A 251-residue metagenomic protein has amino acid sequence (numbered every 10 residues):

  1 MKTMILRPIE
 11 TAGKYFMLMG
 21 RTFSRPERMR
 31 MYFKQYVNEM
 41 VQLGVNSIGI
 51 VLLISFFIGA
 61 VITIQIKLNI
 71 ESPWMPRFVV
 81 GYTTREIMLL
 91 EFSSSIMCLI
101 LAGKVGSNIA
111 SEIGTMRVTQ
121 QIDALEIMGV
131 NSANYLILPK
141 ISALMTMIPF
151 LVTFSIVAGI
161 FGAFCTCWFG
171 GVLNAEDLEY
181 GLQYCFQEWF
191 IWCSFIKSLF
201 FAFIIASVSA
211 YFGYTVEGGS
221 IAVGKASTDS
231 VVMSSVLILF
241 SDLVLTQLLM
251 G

Functional and structural regions predicted by a protein language model:
M1-K34, G213, E217: Short, membrane-interfacial amphipathic segments enriched in basic
E27-L53: Membrane-interface helix starts
L43-I96, I100: Active-site cofactor/substrate anionic-group-binding motifs, chiefly glycine- and Lys/Arg-rich phosphate-binding loops
G44, I48, L52, F92 (+4 more regions): Selective transmembrane-helix segments that form parts of the transport pathway or gating/packing helices in multipass
I54-F57, L101, L138-C167, F200 (+3 more regions): Hydrophobic alpha-helical transmembrane segments that constitute the membrane-spanning cores of multi-pass membrane
Q65-L89, V157-L199, S207-A226, L248-G251: Membrane-interfacial helix-loop-helix connectors in multipass membrane proteins
V80-D123, V208: Hydrophobic alpha-helical transmembrane segments of multi-pass membrane transport proteins
T115-L138, V223: Short cytoplasmic-facing helical segments at TM-TM junctions of multi-pass membrane proteins
